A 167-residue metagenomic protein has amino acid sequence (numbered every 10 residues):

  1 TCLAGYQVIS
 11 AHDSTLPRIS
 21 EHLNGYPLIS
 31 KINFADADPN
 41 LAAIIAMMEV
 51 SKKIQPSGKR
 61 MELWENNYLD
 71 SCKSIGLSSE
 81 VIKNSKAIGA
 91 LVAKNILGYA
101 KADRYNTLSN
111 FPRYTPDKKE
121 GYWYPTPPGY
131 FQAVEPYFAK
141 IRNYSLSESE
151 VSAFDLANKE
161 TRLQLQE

Functional and structural regions predicted by a protein language model:
C2-E167: Acidic/polar surface patches and capping/hinge elements
